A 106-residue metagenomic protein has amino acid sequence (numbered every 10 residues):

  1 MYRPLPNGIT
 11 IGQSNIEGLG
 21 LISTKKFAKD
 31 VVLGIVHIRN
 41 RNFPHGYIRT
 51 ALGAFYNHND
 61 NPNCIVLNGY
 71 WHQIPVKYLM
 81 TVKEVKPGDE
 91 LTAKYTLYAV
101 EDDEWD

Functional and structural regions predicted by a protein language model:
M1-D106: Conserved catalytic SET/PR domain of SAM-dependent protein methyltransferases, capturing the structural core that binds
